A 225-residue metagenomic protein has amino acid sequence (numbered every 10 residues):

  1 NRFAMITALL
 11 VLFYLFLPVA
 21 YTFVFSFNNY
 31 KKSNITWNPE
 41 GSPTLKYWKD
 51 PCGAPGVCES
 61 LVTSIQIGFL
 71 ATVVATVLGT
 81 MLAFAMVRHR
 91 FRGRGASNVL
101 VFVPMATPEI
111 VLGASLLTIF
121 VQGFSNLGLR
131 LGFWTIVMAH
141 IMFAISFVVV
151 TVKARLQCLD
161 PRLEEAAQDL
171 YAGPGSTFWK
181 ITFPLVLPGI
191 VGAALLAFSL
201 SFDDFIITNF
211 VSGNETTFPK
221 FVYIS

Functional and structural regions predicted by a protein language model:
N1-L9: Transmembrane alpha-helical segments of polytopic membrane transport and secretion proteins
I6-T7, L15-V19, I141-M142, V148-K153 (+2 more regions): Transmembrane alpha-helices
F13, C58, V62, Q66-L78 (+5 more regions): Hydrophobic alpha-helical transmembrane segments of multipass integral membrane proteins, especially permease/channel
L17-P55, I119, N209-G213: Short membrane-interfacial helix/loop motifs at transmembrane-helix boundaries
T22-S33, V148, G189-Y223: Non-cytoplasmic
F69-V101, A114, T118-Q122, P161 (+1 more regions): Transmembrane-helix boundary motif in ABC transporter permease subunits
R88-S97, G128-F133, P174, P188-I190: Membrane-helix interface segments
F102-I136, F147, P188-G192: Generic hydrophobic transmembrane alpha-helix motif, especially the helices
